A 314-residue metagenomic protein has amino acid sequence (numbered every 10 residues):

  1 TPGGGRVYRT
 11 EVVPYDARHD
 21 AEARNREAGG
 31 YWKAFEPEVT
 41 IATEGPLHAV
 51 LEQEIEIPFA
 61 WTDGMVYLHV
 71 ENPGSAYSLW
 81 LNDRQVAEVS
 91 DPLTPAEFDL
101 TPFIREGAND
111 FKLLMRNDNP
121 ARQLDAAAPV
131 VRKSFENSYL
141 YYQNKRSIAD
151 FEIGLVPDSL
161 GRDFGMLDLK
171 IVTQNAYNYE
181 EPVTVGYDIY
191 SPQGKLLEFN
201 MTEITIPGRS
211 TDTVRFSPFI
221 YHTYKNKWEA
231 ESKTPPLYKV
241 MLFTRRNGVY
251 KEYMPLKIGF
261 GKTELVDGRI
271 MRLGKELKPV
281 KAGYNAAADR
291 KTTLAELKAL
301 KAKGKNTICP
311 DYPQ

Functional and structural regions predicted by a protein language model:
T1-P313: Secreted/periplasmic carbohydrate-active enzymes, especially glycoside hydrolases
